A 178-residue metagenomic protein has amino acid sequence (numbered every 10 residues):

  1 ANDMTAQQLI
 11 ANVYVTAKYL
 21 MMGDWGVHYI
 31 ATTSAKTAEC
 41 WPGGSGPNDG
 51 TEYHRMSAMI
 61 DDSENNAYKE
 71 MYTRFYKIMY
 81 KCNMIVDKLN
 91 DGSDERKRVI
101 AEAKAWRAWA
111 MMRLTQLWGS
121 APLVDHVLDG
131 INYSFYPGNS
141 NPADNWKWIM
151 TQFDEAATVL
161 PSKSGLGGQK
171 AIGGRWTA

Functional and structural regions predicted by a protein language model:
N2, Q7-Q8, V15-L20, G46-W118 (+2 more regions): Conserved, well-structured interaction surfaces
D3-E39: Hydrophobic alpha-helical membrane-insertion signals
D24-G43, V124-H126, Y133, P161-A178: Short, surface-exposed recognition loops and adjoining beta-strand edges that mediate ligand/DNA contacts, enriched
T115-V127: Short, well-structured active-site flanking segments
